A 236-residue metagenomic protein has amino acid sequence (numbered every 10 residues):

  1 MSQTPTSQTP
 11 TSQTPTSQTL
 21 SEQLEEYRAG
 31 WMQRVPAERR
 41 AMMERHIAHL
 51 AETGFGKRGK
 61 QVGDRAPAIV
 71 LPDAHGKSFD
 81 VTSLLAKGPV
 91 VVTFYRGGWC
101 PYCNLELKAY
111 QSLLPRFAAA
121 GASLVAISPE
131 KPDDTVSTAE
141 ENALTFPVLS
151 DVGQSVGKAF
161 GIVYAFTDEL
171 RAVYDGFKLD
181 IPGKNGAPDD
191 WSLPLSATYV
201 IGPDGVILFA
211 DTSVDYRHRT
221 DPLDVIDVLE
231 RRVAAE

Functional and structural regions predicted by a protein language model:
M1-T9, Q13-R65: N-terminal targeting signals for export/organelle localization
E44-L50, A172-I181, E230-E236: Short, positively charged
I47-V70, I181-Y199: Alpha-helix-centered segments that form part of catalytic cores
F79-D80, L208: Generic structural signal for well-ordered beta-strand positions
V81-Y110: Short active-site neighborhood of thiol/selenol oxidoreductases, capturing the structured segment around
E106-A159: Structural microenvironment flanking redox-active thiols in thiol-disulfide oxidoreductases
D151-H218: Thiol/selenol-based redox catalytic cores and closely related redox-interacting motifs
V214-A235: A short, polar/charged loop-to-alpha-helix boundary motif
